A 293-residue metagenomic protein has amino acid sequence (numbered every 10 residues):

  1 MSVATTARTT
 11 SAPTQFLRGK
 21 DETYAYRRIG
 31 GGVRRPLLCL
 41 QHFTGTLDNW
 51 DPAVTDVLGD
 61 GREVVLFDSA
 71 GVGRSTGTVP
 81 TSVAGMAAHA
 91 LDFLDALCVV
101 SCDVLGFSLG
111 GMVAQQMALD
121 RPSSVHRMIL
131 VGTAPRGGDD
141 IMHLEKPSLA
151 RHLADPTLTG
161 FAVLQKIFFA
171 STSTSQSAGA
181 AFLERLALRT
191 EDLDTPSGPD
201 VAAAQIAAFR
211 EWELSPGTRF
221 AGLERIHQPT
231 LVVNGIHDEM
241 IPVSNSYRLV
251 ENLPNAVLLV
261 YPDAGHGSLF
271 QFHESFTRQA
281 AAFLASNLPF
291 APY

Functional and structural regions predicted by a protein language model:
G19-T76: Conserved HGGG/HGGXW glycine-rich cap/lid loop of the alpha/beta-hydrolase fold
V65-L105, R278: Active-site loop/oxyanion-hole signature of alpha/beta-hydrolase fold enzymes
G106, G110, A114: Gly/Ala-rich beta-loop-alpha elbow adjacent to hydrolase catalytic centers
L119, H126-T157: Flexible "cap/lid" loop of the alpha/beta hydrolase fold
L193-R219: Hydrophobic, aromatic-rich cap/lid helix
I226, V232-N234: Short beta-strand/loop motif that positions the catalytic acidic residue of the alpha/beta-hydrolase fold
H237-I241: Acidic catalytic loop of the alpha/beta-hydrolase fold
N255-Y293: Catalytic active-site module of serine/aspartate enzymes centered on a nucleophile-bearing elbow/loop
